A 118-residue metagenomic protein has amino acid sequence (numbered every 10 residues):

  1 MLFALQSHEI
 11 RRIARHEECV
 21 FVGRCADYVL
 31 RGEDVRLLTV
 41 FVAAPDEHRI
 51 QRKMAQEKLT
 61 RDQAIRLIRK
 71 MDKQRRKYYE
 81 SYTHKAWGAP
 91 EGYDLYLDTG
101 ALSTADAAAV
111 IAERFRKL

Functional and structural regions predicted by a protein language model:
M1-A4, F21-R24, K77-S81: Short gly/ser/thr-rich secondary-structure transition/capping motifs
M1-E18: ATP-dependent small-molecule kinase phosphotransfer cores that center on conserved nucleotide phosphate-binding segments
S7, T104-A112: Short, amphipathic alpha-helical "lid/cap" segments that border enzyme active or binding sites
I13, V29-D34: RNA pseudouridine synthases
A26-Y28, A43-R49, L102-S103: Conserved nucleotide-binding/hydrolysis micro-motifs of P-loop NTPases
Y28, T60-A105: Small-molecule kinase domains that catalyze NTP-dependent phosphoryl transfer to phosphate-bearing small molecules
E33-A55, R61-K70: Conserved phosphate-donor/acceptor-positioning beta-strand/loop module used by diverse small-molecule
